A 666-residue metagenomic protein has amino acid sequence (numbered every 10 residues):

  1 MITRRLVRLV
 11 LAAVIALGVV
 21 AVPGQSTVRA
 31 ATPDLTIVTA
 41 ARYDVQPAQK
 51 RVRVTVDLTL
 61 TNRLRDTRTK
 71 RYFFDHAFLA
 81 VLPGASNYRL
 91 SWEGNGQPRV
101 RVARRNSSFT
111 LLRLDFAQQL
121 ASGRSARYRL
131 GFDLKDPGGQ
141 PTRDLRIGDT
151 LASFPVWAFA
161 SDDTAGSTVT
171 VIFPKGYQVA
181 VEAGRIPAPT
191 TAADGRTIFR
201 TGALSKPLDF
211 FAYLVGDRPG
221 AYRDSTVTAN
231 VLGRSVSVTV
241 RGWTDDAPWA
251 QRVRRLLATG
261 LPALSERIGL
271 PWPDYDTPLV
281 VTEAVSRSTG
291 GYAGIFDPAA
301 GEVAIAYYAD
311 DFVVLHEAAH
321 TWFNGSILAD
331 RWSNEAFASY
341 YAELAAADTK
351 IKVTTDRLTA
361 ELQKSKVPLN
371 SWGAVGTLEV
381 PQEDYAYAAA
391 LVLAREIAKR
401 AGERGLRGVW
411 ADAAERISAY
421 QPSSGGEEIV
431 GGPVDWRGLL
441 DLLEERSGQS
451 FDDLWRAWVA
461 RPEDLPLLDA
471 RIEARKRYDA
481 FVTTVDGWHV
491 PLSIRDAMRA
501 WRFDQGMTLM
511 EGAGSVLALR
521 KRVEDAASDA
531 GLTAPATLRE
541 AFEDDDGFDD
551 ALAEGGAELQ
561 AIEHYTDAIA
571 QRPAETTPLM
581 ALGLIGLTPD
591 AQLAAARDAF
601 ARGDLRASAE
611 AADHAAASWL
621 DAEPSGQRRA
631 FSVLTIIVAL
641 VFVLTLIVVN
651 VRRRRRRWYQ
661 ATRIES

Functional and structural regions predicted by a protein language model:
S26-T32, G96-Q97, F116-Q119, R127-A258 (+3 more regions): Non-catalytic architectural context of zinc metalloproteases
A30-V81: Early extracytoplasmic/domain-onset interaction patches
V52, G139, S418-D613, I636-A639: Beta/coil-rich, acidic/histidine-enriched accessory regions frequently appended to metallopeptidases
V227-R331: Juxtacatalytic substrate-recognition/specificity segment
R331-G432: Acidic/His/Gly-enriched intrinsically disordered linker/tail segments that often contain short helix/coil "MoRF-like"
A609-S632: Short, aromatic-rich amphipathic segments at membrane interfaces that lie adjacent to a transmembrane helix or signal
R629-R652: Selective detector of the "anchor" transmembrane alpha-helix that sits immediately C-terminal
R655-S666: Cytoplasmic C-terminal tails of single-pass
